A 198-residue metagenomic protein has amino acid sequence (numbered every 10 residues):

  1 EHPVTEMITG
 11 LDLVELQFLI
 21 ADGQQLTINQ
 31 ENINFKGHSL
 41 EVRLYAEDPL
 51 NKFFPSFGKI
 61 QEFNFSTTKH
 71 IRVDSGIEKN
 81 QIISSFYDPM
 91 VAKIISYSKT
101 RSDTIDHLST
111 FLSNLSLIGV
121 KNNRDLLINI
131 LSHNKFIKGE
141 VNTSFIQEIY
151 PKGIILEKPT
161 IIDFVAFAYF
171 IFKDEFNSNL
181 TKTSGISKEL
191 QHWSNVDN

Functional and structural regions predicted by a protein language model:
P3-N198: Catalytic cores of soluble metabolic enzymes centered on carboxylation/carboxyl-transfer
